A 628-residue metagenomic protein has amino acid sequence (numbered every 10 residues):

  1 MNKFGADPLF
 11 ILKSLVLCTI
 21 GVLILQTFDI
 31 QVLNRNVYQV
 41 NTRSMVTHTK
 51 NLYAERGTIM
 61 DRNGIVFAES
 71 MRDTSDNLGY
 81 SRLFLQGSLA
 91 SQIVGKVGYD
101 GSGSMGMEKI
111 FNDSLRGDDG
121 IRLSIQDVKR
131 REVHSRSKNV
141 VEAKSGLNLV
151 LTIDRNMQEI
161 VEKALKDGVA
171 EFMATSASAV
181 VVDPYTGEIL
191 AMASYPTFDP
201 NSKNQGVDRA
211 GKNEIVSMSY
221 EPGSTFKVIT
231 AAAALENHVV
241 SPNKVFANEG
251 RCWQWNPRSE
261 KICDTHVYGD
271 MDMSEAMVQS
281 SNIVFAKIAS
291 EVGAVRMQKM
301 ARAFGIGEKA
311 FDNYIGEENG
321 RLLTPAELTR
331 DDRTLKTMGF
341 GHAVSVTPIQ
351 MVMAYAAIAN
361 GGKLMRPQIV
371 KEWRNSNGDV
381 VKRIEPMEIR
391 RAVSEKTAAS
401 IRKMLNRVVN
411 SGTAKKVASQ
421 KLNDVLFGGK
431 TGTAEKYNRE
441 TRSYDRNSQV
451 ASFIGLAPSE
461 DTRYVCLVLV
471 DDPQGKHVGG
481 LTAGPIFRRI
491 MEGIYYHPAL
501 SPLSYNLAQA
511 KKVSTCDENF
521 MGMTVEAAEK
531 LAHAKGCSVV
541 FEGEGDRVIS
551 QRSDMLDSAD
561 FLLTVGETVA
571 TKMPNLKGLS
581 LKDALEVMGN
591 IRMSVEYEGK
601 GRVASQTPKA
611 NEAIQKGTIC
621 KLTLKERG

Functional and structural regions predicted by a protein language model:
M1-K203, E214, V295-G305, L422 (+12 more regions): Periplasmic/cell-envelope proteins involved in peptidoglycan metabolism and beta-lactam response
M45-K50, G79-Y80, V94-G98, K144-I153 (+9 more regions): Second-shell loop/turn segments in exported
N63, A68, D127-S137, P184-S224 (+1 more regions): Beta-lactam-recognizing serine transpeptidase/beta-lactamase-like catalytic domain environment
D76-Y80, D312-T324, E542-I549, G599-A604: Short linear loop/turn motifs
S501-E544, L563-R602, G628: Glycine-rich loop/hinge motif
V539-L556, V595-Q615: BRCT (BRCA1 C-terminal) domain core and associated BRCT-interaction motifs
M555-V569, I614-G628: Conserved "repeat-terminator" motif of extracellular CCP/Sushi domains
